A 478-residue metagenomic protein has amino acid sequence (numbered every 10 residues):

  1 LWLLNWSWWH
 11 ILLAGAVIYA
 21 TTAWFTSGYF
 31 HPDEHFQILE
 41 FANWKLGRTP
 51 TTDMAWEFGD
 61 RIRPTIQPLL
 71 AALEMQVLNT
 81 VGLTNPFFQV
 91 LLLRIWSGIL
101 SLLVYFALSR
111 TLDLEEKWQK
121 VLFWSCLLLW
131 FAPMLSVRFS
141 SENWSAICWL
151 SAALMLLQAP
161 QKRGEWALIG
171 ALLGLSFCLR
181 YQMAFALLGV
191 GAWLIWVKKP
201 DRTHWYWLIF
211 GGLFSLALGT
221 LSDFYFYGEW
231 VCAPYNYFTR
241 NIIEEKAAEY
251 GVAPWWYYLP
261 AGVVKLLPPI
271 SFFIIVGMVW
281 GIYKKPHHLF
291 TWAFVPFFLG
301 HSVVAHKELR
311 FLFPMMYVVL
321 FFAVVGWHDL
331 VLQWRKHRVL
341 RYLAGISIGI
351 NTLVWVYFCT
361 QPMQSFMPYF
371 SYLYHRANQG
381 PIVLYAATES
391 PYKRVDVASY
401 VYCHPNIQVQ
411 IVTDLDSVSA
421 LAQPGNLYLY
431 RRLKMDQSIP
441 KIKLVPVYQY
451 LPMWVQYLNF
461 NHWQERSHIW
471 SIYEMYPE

Functional and structural regions predicted by a protein language model:
S7-A16, L213, A217, G281-Y283 (+4 more regions): Signature aromatic-anchored transmembrane alpha helix within multi-pass, membrane-resident enzymes that catalyze glycan
I18-W24, H35-I62, I66-V81, L156 (+2 more regions): Extracytosolic helix-loop segments that constitute the early lumenal/periplasmic catalytic or substrate-binding loops
A20, W24, W130-S136, L150-Q158 (+3 more regions): Membrane-interface alpha helices of multi-pass inner-membrane proteins
S27, F224, R335-P477: Catalytic lumenal/periplasmic loop and adjoining terminal transmembrane helix of membrane glycan-assembly enzymes
H31-D33, M134-S145, L309: Short acidic/glycine- and proline-prone juxtamembrane loop motifs at membrane-interface regions of multi-pass membrane
N43, E142-W144, Y181, F185 (+4 more regions): Hydrophobic/aromatic-rich transmembrane helices and adjacent perimembrane loops
L91-W118, S151: Transmembrane-helix motifs of polytopic, lipid-linked glycan transferases
L179-G251, W255-W256, A261-F273, F290-T291 (+2 more regions): Membrane-lumen/periplasm interface segments of specific transmembrane helices in polyprenyl phosphate-linked
